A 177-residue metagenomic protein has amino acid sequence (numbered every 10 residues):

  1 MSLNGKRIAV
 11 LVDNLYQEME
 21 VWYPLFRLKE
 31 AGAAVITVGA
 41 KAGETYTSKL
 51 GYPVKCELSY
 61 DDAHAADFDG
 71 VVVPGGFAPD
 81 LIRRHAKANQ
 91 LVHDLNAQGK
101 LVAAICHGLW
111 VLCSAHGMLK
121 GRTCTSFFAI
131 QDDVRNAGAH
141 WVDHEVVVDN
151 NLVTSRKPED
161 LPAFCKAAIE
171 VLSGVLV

Functional and structural regions predicted by a protein language model:
M1-Q98, V102, W110-K120, Q131-V177: Extended, subdomain-level signal for the structured scaffold at the beginning of enzyme domains
C106: Catalytic nucleophile serine of serine hydrolases, specifically the conserved "nucleophile elbow" pentapeptide
F127-A129: Glycine/proline-rich loop-helix segments at beta-alpha junctions forming the active-site rim of enzyme cores
